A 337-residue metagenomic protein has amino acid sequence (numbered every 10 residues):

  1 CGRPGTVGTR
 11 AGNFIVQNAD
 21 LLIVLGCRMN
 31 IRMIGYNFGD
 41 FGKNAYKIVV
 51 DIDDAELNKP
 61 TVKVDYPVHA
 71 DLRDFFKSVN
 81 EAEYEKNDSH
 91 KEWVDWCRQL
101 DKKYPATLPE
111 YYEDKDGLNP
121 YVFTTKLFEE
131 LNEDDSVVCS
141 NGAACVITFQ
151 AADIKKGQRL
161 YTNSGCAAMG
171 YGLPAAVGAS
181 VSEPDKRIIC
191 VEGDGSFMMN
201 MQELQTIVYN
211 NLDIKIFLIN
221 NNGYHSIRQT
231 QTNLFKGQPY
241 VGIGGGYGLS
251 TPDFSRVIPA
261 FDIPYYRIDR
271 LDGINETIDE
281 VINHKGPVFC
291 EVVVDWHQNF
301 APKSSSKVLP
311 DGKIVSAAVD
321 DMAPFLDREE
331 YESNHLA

Functional and structural regions predicted by a protein language model:
C1-W96, I216, I278, I282: Glycine-rich, acidic loop regions that bind phosphate or pyrophosphate groups
G2, N13-V16, L57-P60, P67-H69 (+3 more regions): Thiamine diphosphate
L21, H90-Q99, L127-F128, A152 (+3 more regions): Domain-wide signal for the mature, well-folded portions of proteins, strongly enriched in nucleus-encoded organellar
L21, S136, R187-I189: Structural motif
R28, G142, D295: Active-site beta-loop-alpha junctions enriched in small/polar residues
R28-I31, D116-P120, S196-M199, R270-L271: Active-site glycine- and acidic-residue-rich loops that bind and position anionic ligands or nucleotide-like cofactors
V64-D65, D134-V137, I263: Short active-site oxyanion
R98-S180: Active-site diphosphate/adenylate-binding microenvironment
